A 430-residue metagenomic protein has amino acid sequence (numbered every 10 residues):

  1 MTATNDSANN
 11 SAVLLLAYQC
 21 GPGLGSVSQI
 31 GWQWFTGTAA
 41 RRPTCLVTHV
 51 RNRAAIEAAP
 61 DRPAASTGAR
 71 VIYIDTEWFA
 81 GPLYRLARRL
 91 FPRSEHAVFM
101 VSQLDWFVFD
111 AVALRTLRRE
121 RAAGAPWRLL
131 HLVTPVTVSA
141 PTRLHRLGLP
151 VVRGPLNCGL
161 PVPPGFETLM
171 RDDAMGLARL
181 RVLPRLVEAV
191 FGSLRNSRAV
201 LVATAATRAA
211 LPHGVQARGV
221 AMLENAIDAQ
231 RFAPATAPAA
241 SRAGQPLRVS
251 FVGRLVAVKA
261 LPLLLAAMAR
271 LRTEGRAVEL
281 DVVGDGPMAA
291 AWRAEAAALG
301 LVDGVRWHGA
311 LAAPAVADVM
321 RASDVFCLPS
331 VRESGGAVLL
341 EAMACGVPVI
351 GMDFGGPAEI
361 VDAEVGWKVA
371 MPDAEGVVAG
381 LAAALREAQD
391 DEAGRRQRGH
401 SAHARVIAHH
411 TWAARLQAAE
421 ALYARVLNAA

Functional and structural regions predicted by a protein language model:
Y18, A80-V101, G148-E188: Acceptor-binding helix/loop patch of EC 2.4 sugar-transfer enzymes, predominantly nucleotide-sugar-dependent
Q29, L247, F251-R270, G275-R276 (+1 more regions): A conserved mid-protein helix/loop that constitutes part of the nucleotide-sugar donor-binding site
I72, L180-A235, G244: Donor nucleotide-sugar binding/catalytic pocket of nucleotide-sugar-dependent glycosyltransferases
L194, A310-L311, D318-S323: Short alpha-helical donor nucleotide-sugar binding micro-motif in glycosyltransferases
R293-L311: Nucleotide-activated donor-binding/catalytic signature segment of Leloir-type glycosyltransferases, i.e., the conserved
V331: Aromatic "clamp/platform" in nucleotide-sugar-dependent glycosyltransferases that forms part of the donor/acceptor
P348-G351: Short hydrophobic beta-strand element within catalytic cores of glycosyltransferases and related nucleotide-activated
A358-E387, A393: Change "using UDP/GDP/dTDP sugars" to "using nucleotide sugars
